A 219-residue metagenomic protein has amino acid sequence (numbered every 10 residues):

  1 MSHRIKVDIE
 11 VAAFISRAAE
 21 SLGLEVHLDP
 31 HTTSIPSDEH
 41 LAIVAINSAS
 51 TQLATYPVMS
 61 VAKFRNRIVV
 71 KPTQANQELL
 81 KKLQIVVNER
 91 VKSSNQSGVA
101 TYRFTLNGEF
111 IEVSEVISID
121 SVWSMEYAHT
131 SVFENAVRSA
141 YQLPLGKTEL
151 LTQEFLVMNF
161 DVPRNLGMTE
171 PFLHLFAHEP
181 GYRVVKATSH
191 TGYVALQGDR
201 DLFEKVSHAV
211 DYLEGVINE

Functional and structural regions predicted by a protein language model:
S2-V26: Short, charged N-terminal beta->alpha structural module
I5-V7, L24-S34, M158-F160, L196: Short, hydrophobic beta-strand segments that form beta-sheet elements in well-ordered domains
I9, Q77-Q84, E126-T130, E134 (+2 more regions): Electropositive phosphate-/nucleotide-binding environments in soluble metabolic enzymes
L22-L24, L28-V99, F104-G108: Internal nucleotide-binding/catalytic subdomain
Q84-T101, V116-V162: Active-site "cap" helix and flanking loop/linker of ATP-utilizing ligase/carboxylase catalytic domains
G108-S118: A short beta-strand motif that forms the metal-chelation/ATP-contact edge of phosphoryl-transfer active sites
R138-E219: Peripheral (often C-terminal) accessory segments that flank ATP-dependent C-N-forming ligase machineries
